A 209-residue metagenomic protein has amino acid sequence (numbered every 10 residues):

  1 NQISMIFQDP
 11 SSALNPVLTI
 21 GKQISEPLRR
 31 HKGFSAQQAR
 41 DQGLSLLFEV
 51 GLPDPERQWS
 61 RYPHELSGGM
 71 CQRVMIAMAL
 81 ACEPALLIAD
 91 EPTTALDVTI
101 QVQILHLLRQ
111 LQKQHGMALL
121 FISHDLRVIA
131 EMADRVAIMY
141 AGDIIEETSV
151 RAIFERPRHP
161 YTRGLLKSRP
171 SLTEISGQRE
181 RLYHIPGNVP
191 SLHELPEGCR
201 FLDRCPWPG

Functional and structural regions predicted by a protein language model:
Q38-R57, L166-K167: Conserved ABC ATPase "signature" region
A81-A85: A short, proline-enriched helix->beta-strand linker immediately N-terminal to the Walker B motif in ABC-type P-loop
V102-G116, R127: Helical segment within the ABC ATPase nucleotide-binding domain
I129-E131: A short, surface-exposed alpha-helical micro-motif characterized by mixed small hydrophobic and charged/polar residues
R135, E147: Short, glycine/charged-rich "phosphate-handling" switch motifs in NTP-dependent and phosphotransfer domains
S149-G209: Charged, flexible cofactor/metal-binding loops and thiol motifs
